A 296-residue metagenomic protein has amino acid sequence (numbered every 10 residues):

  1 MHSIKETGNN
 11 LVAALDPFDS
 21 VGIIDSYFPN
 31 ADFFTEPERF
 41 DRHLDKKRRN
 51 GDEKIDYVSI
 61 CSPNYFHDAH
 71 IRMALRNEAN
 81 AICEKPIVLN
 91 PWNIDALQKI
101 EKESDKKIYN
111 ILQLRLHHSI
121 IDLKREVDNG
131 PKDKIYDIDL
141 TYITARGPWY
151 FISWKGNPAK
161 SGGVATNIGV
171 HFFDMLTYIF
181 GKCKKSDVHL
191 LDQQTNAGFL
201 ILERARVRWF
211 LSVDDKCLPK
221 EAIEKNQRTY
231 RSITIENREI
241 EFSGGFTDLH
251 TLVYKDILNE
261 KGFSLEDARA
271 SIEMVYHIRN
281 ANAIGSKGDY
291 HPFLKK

Functional and structural regions predicted by a protein language model:
M1-N30, L252: N-terminal Rossmann-like dinucleotide-binding module
L11, N30, I55-V58, K132-I135: Local beta-strand N-terminus motif with an aromatic residue
D32-I82, P86-K99: Beta-loop-alpha module in the N-terminal Rossmann-like domain of NAD(P)-dependent dehydrogenases, especially those
K47-R49, Y57-S59, K255-K296: C-terminal helix-rich "cap/oligomerization" subdomain common to oxidoreductases
Y65, V88-P148: A contiguous active-site-proximal alpha/beta segment in oxidoreductase catalytic domains
P148-L218, E266-E273, L294: Rossmann-like dinucleotide-binding domain that binds NAD(P)(H)
Q194-L249: C-terminal substrate-binding/catalytic lobe of Rossmann-fold NAD(P)-dependent oxidoreductases
